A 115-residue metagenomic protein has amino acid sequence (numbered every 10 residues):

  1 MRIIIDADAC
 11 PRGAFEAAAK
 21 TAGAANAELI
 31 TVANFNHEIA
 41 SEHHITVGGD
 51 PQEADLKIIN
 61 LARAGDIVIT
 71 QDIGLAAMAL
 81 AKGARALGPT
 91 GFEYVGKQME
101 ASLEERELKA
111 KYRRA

Functional and structural regions predicted by a protein language model:
M1-A115: Nuclease catalytic cores that cleave nucleic-acid phosphodiester bonds, predominantly acidic two-metal-ion
